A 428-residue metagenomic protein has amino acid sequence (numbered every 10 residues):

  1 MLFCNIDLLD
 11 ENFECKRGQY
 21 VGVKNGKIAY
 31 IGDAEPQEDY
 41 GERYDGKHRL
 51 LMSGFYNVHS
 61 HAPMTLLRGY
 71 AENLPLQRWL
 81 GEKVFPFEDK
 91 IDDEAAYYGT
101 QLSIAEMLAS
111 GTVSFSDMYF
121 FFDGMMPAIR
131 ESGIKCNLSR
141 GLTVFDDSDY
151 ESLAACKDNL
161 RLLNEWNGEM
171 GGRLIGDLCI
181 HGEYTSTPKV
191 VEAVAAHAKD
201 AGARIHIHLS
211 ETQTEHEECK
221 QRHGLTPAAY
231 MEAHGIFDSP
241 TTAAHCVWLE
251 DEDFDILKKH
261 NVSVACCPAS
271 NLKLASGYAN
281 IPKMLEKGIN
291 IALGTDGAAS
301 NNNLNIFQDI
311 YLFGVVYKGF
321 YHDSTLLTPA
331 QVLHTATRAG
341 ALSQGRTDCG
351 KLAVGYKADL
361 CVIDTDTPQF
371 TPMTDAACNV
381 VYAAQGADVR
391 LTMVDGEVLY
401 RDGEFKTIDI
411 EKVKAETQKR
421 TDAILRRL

Functional and structural regions predicted by a protein language model:
M1-C4, Q37-W79, Q101, L108-A109: Replace "His-x-His-based motif
M1-Q19, K24-N25, A29, A34 (+1 more regions): Active-site microenvironment of metallo-dependent hydrolases
I6, V21, G26, H48 (+16 more regions): Divalent metal-coordination and catalytic microenvironments
L66-Y98, K135-A154, Q213-P240, H260-S263 (+1 more regions): Active-site gating loops and adjacent loop-to-helix segments of metal-dependent hydrolytic enzymes
R68-I134, C156-E169, Q418-R427: Alpha-helical scaffold segments that flank or form the walls of functional sites
M125-V247, E252: Metal-coordinating catalytic core of metallo-dependent amide/deamination hydrolases
Q213-L225, D253-D255, A275-M284, N301-K318: Histidine/acidic-residue-rich catalytic or RNA/ligand-binding cores of hydrolases and nuclease-related proteins
A233-P240, P282-T367, V381-A384: His/Asp/Glu-enriched, well-ordered alpha-helical/loop segment that forms or immediately abuts the divalent-metal
